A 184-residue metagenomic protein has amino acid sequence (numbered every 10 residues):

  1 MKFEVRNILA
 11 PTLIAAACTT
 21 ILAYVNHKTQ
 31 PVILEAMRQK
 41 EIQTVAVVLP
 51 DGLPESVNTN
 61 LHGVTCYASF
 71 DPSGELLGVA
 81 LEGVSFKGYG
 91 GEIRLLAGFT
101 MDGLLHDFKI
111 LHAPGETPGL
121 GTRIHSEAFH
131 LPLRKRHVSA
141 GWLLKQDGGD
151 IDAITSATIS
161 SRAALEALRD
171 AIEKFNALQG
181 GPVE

Functional and structural regions predicted by a protein language model:
K2-E184: Flexible, solvent-exposed loop/hinge segments and secondary-structure transition points
